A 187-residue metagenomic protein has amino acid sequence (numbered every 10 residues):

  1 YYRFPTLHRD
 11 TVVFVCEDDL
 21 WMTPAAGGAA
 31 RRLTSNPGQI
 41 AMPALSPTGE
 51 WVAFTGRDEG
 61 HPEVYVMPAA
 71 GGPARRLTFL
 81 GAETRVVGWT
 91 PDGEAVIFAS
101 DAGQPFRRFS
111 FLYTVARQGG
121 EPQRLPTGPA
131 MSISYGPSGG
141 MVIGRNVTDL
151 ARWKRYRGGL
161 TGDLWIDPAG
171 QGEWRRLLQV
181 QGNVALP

Functional and structural regions predicted by a protein language model:
Y1-T23, M42: Beta-strand-rich domains and repeat architectures in extracellular enzymes and scaffolds, especially beta-propellers
V15-W21, N36-I40, E50-Y65, P73 (+6 more regions): A flexible loop/linker signature enriched in serine peptidases of the S9 family
R32-L33: Beta-propeller domains with acidic blade repeats across secreted/periplasmic ectodomains and cytosolic WD/CNH propellers
